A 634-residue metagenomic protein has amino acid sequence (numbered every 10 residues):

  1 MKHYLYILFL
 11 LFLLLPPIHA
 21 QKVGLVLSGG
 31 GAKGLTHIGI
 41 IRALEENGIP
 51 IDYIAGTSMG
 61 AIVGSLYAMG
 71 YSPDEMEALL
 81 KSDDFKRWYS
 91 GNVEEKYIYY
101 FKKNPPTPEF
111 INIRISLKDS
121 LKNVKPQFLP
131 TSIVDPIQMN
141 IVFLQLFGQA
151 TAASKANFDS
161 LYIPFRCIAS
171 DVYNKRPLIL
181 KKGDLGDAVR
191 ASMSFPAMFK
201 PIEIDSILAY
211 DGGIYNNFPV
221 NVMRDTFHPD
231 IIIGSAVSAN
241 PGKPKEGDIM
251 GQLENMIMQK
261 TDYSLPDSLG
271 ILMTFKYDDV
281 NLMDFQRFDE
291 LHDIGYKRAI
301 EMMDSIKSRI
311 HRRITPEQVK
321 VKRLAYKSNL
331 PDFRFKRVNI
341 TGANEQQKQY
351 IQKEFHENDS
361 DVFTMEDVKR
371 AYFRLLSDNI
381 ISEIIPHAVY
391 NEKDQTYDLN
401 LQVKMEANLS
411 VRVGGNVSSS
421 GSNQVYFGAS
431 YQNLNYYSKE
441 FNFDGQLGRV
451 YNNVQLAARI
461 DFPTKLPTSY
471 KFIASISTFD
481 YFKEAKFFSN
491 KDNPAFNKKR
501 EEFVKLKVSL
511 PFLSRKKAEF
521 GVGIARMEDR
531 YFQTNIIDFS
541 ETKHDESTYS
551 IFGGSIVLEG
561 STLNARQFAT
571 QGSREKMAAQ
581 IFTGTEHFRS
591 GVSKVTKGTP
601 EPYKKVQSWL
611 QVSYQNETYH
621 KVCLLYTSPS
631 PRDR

Functional and structural regions predicted by a protein language model:
Y4-L15: Sec-dependent N-terminal signal peptides
H19-T57, S65-F373, S377-S382, A388-V389 (+1 more regions): Patatin-like phospholipase
A61: Catalytic nucleophile loop
E366, S377, E383-L563, Q567: Gram-negative/organellar outer-membrane beta-barrel architecture
V425-G428, Y437-E440, V557-Q615: Surface-exposed extracellular loop regions of Gram-negative outer-membrane beta-barrel proteins
S475-F479, A525-M527, A578-E586, R632: Short glycine-rich beta-strand segments
Y626-D633: Conserved small/polar residues in nucleotide/adenosyl-binding loops
